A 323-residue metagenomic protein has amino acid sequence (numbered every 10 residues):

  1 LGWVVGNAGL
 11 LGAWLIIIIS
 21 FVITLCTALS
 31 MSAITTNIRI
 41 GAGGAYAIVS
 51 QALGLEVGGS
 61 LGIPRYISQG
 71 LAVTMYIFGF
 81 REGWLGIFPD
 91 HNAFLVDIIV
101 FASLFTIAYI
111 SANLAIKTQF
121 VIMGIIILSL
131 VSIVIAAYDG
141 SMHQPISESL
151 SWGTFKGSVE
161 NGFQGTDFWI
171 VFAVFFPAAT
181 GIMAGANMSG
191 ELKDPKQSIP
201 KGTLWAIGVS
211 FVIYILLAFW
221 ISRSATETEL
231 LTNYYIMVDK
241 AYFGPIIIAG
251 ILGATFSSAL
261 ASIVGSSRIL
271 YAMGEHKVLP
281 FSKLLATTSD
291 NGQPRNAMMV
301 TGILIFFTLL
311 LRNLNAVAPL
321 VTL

Functional and structural regions predicted by a protein language model:
L1-A45, S50-A52, W152-G162, T166: Membrane-interface "cap" regions at the ends of multi-pass membrane proteins
A13-W14, V121-I248: Helix-loop-helix junctions that connect adjacent transmembrane segments in multi-pass membrane transporters
L15-I23, S60, P64-I67, V96-I107 (+5 more regions): Lipid-exposed faces of alpha-helical membrane segments in multi-pass integral membrane proteins
L25-Y109, L114, L252, F256-L270 (+1 more regions): Hydrophobic transmembrane alpha-helices that form the core helical bundles of multi-pass secondary transporters
Y46-E56, Y76-D97, G185, S189-K196 (+2 more regions): Helix-loop-helix connectors at the membrane interface of multi-pass transporters/channels
A47-I48, G54, G86, G202-L260 (+1 more regions): TM-loop-TM module centered on a large, flexible mid-protein loop between adjacent transmembrane helices in multi-pass
G83-I99, L114-V121, I135, D139 (+1 more regions): Flexible hinge motifs at transmembrane-helix junctions and intramembrane kinks/re-entrant loops in multi-pass membrane
S129-A136, L270, H276-V278, V321-L323: Hydrophobic alpha-helical segments of multi-pass membrane transport proteins
